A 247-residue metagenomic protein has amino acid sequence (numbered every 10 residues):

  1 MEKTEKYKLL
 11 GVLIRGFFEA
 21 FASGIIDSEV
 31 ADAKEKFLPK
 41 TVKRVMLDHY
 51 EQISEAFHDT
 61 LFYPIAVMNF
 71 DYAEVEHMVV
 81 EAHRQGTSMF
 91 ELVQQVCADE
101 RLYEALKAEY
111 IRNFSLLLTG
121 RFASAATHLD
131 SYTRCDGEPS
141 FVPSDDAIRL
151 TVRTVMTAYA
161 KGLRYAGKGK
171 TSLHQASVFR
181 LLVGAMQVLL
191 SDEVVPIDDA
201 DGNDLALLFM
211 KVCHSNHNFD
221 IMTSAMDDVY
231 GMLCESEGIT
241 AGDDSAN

Functional and structural regions predicted by a protein language model:
M1-N247: Extended non-catalytic scaffold regions that mediate assembly and binding in large macromolecular machines
